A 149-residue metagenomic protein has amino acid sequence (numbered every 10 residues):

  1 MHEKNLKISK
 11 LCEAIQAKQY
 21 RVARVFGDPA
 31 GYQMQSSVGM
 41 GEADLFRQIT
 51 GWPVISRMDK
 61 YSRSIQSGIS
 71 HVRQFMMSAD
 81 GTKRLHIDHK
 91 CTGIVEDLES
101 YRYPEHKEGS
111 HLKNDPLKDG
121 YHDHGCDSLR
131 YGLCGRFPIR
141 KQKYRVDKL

Functional and structural regions predicted by a protein language model:
M1-L117, F137-R140, Y144-L149: Mg2+-dependent endonuclease catalytic cores in nucleic-acid-processing enzymes, primarily RNase H-like
L117-R140: Acidic, Mg2+-coordinating catalytic module of metal-dependent nucleases/exonucleases that use a two-metal-ion mechanism
